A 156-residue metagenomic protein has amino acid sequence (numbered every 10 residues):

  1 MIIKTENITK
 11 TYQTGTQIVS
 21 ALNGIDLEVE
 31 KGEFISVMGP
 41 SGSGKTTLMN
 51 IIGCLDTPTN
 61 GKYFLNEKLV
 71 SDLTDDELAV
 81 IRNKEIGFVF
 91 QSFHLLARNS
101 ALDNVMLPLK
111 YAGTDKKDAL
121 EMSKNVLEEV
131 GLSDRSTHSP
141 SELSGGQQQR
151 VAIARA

Functional and structural regions predicted by a protein language model:
M1-A156: ABC family nucleotide-binding domain
